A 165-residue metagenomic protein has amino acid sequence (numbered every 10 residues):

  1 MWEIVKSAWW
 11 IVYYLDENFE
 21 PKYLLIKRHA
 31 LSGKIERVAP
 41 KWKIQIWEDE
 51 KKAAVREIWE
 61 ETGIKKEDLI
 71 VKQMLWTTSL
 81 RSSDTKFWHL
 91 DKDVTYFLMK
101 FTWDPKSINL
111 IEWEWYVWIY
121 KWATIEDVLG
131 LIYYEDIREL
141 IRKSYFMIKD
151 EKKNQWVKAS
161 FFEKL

Functional and structural regions predicted by a protein language model:
M1-P40: N-terminal strand-loop-strand
Y14, K66, K149-K153: Secondary-structure transition/hinge residues
D16, A30, S82-T85, D150: Acidic surface patches and DE-rich sequence motifs
F19, S32-G33, F87, W115 (+1 more regions): Intrinsic-disorder/low-complexity loop/linker signature
K34-V38, W118-I119, R142: A short, polar/proline- and glycine-enriched secondary-structure boundary/capping micro-motif
I44-E139: Unchanged
Y133-L165: Charged phosphate-binding loop/patch that engages nucleotide di/tri-phosphates or the phosphate backbone of nucleic
